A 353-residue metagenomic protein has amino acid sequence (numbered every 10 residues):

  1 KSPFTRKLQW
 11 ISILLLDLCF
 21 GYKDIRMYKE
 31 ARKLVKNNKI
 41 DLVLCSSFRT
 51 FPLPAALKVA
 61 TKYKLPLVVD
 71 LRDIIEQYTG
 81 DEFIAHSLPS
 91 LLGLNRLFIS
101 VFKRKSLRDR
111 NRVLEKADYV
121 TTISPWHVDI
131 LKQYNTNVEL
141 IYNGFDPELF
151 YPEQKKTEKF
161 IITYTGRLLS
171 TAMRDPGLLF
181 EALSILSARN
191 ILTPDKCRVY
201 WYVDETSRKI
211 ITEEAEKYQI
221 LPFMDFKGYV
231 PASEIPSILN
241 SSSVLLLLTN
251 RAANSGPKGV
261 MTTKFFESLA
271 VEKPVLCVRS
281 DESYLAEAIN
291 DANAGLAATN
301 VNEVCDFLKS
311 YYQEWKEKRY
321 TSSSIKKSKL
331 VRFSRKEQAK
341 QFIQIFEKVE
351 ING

Functional and structural regions predicted by a protein language model:
S2-L18, N38, V68-L107: Acceptor-binding helix/loop patch of EC 2.4 sugar-transfer enzymes, predominantly nucleotide-sugar-dependent
Y22-I25, K29-R32, F51-L53, K58-K62 (+2 more regions): Membrane-proximal helix-turn-helix segments that form the acceptor-binding/catalytic region of lipid-linked
D118, L239-K258: Acidic donor-binding loop of glycosyltransferase active sites
I123-W126, G144: Carbohydrate-associated surface elements
K132, F145-K159: Acidic anion/phosphate-binding donor-loop and adjacent secondary structure in glycosyltransferase catalytic cores
Q154-P176, F180-L183, Q338: Conserved donor-binding/catalytic core segment of Leloir-type glycosyltransferases
P194-R198, V203, R208-S237: Nucleotide-activated donor-binding/catalytic signature segment of Leloir-type glycosyltransferases, i.e., the conserved
T299-N302, K316-K348: A charged, aromatic-enriched C-terminal amphipathic alpha-helix characteristic of glycosyltransferases across folds
